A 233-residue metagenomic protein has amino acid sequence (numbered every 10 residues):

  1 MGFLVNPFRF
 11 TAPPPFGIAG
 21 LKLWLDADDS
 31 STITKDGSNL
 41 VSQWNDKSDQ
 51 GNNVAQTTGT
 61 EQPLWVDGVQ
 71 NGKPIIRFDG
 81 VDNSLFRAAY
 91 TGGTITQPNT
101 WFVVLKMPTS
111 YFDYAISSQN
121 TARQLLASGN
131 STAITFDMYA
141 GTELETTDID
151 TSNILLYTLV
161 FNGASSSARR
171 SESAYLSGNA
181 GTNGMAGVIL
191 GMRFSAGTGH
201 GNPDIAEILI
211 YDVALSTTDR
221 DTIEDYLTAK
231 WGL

Functional and structural regions predicted by a protein language model:
G2-N53, V104, E207, L215 (+1 more regions): GGW-centered surface loops in extracellular recognition modules
P7-F8, P13, W24, D28-S30 (+6 more regions): Beta-strand repeat scaffolds of extracellular/surface proteins
A12-G17, W65-G68, T91-I95: A general structural signal for short secondary-structure junctions and capping/turn motifs
G17, I95-T96, G181, A186 (+1 more regions): Extracytoplasmic/secreted proteins and extracellular or luminal domains
K47-D82, G92, W101-F112, S117-N183 (+2 more regions): Extracellular glycan-interaction surfaces
A186-G197: Predominantly extracellular/luminal carbohydrate-interaction, adhesion, and secreted-enzyme modules that are
